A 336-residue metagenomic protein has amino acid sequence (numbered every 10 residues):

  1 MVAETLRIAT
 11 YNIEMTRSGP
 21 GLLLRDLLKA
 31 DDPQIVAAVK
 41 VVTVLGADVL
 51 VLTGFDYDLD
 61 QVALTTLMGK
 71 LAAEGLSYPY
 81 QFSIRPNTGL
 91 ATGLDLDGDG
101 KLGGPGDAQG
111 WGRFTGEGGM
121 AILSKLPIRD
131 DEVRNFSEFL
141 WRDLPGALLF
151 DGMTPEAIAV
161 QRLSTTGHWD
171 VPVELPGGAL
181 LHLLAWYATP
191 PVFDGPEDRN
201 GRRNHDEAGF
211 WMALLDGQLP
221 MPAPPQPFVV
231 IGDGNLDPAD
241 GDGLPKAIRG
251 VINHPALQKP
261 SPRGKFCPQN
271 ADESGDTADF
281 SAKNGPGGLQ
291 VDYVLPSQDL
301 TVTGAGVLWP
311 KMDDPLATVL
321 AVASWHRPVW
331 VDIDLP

Functional and structural regions predicted by a protein language model:
M1-M120, A157-V160, G177-L181, L289 (+3 more regions): N-terminal, active-site-proximal structural segment of metallo-dependent hydrolase catalytic domains
V2-I8, K125-D130, A159-T189: Beta-strand-turn-beta hairpins that frame and shape the catalytic cleft of phosphate-ester-processing enzymes
T10, M120-I122, H168-P172, A185 (+2 more regions): Conserved hydrophobic/aromatic beta-strand scaffold that supports enzyme active sites
I13-R17, F55-L59, P86-A91, I128-D130 (+5 more regions): Solvent-exposed loop/turn segments at secondary-structure junctions within structured extracellular/periplasmic domains
G19-L22, Q61-L64, T92-L96, V133-S137 (+4 more regions): Short, solvent-exposed loop/turn and secondary-structure capping segments
G100, P105-G152, E156, L163-H168: A substrate-binding/cap region within the structured catalytic cores of diverse enzymes
P127-N135, D143, L163, P172-V173 (+2 more regions): Metal-dependent phosphoester-hydrolase catalytic domains
A188-A208: Active-site-proximal segments of metal-dependent phosphoesterases and phosphodiesterases across multiple
